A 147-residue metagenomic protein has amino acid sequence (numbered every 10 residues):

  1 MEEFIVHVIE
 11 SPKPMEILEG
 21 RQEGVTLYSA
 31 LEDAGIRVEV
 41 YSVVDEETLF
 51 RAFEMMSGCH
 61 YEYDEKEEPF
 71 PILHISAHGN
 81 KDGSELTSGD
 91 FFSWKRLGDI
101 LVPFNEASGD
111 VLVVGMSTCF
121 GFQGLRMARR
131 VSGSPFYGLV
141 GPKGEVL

Functional and structural regions predicted by a protein language model:
M1-P71, H78, S84, M116-S117: A domain-level signal for caspase-like cysteine endopeptidase catalytic cores and their zymogen-processing architecture
A77-G79, G141: Glycine-centered flexibility sites
K81-G83, Q123-G124: Eukaryotic short linear interaction motifs
S88-L147: Catalytic cores of nucleophile-dependent amide-cleaving enzymes
